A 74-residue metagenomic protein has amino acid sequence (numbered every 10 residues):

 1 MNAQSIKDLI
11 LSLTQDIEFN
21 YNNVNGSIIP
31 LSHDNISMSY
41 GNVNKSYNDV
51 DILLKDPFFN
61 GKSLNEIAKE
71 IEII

Functional and structural regions predicted by a protein language model:
M1-N20: Negatively charged, low-complexity tracts enriched in Asp/Glu with abundant Ser/Thr
M1-Q4, K45, F59-K62: Short coil/turn linker and secondary-structure boundary residues
S5, N25, A68: Solvent-exposed, flexible loop/coil residues
N25, I29-V50: Acidic, low-complexity, intrinsically disordered interaction modules
V50-I74: Mixed-charge, Lys/Arg-enriched low-complexity segments
